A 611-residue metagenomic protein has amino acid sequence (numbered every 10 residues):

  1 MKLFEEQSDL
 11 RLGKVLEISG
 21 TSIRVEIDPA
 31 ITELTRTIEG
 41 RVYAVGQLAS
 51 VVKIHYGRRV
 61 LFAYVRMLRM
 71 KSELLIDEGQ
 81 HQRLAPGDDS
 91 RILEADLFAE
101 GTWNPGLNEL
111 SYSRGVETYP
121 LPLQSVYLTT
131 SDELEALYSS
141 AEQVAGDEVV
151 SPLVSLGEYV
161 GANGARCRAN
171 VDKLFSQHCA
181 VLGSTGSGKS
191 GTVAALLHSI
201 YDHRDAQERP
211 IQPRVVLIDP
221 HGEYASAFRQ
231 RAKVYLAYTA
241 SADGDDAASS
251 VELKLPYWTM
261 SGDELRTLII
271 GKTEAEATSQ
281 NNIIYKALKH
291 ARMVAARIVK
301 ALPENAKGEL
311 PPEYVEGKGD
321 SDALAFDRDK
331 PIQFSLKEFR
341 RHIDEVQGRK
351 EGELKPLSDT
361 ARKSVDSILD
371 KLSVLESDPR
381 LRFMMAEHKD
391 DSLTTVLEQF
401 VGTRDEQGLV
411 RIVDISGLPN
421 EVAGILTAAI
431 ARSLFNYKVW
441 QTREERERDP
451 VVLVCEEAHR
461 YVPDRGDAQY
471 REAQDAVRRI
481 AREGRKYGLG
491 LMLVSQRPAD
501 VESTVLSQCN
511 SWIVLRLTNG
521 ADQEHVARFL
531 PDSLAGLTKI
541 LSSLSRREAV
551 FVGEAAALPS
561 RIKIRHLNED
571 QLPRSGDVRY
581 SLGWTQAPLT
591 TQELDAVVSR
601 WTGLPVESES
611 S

Functional and structural regions predicted by a protein language model:
K2-A141: Conserved ASCE P-loop ATPase motor domains encompassing nucleic-acid-directed helicases/translocases
S139-R166: N-terminal pre-Walker A segment at the start of P-loop NTPase domains
K189: Conserved lysine of the Walker
T192, L196, L426: Hydrophobic positions on the alpha1 helix immediately C-terminal to the Walker A/P-loop
L197-P256, K286-M293, R297: Conserved nucleotide-state-sensing and coupling region of NTP-binding domains
G222-F228, A232, K254-A476: P-loop NTPase motor domains
E472, R478-E483, Y487-K563: Conserved ATP-driven motor cores of ASCE-family P-loop NTPases powering translocation/secretion/packaging/pilus
R546-S611: Conserved P-loop NTPase motor module
